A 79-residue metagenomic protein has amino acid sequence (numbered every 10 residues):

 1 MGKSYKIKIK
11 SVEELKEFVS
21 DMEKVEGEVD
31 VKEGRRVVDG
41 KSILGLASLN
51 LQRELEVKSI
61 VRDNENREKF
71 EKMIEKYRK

Functional and structural regions predicted by a protein language model:
M1-K8: Short glycine-/aliphatic-rich beta-strand segments at the starts of folded cytosolic domains
Y5, G27-V29, L55: Conserved beta-strand core positions
S11, D39, D63-R67: Alpha-helix N-cap/loop-to-helix initiation residues
E13-E28, R36-L51, K72: Amphipathic alpha-helical interaction surfaces in cytosolic regulatory modules
N50-K79: C-terminal structural segments of small proteins and small subunits
